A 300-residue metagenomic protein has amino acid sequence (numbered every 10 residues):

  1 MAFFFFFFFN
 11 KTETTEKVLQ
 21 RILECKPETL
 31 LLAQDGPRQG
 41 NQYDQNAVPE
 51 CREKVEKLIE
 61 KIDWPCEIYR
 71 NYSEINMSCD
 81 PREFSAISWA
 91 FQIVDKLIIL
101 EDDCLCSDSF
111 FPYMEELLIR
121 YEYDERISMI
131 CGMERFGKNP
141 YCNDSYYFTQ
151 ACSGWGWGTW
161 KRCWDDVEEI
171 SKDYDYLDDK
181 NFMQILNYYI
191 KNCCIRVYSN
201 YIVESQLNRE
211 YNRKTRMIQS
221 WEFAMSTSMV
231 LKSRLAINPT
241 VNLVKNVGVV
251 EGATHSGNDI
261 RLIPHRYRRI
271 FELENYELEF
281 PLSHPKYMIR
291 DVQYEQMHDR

Functional and structural regions predicted by a protein language model:
M1-I99, C104-R300: An acidic/histidine-cluster motif and surrounding catalytic segment that typifies divalent-metal-assisted enzyme active
